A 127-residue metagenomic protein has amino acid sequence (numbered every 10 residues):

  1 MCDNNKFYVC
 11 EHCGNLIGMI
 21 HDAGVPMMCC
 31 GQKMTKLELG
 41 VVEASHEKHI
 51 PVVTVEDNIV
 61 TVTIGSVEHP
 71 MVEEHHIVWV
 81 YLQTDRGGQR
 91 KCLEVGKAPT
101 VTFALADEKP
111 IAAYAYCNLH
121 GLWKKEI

Functional and structural regions predicted by a protein language model:
F7, P26, Y114: Residues immediately within or flanking Cys/His clusters that coordinate Zn2+ in small zinc-binding modules
C10-C13, C29, C117: Short cysteine-rich clusters marking metal-coordination/redox-active sites
M19-A23, L37-G40, K125-I127: Short Cys/His-rich "knuckle" micro-motifs
A23-K33: Cysteine-rich micro-motifs
I64-V72: Short amphipathic, basic-aromatic surface patches that mediate peripheral association with negatively charged
P99-F103: Short strand-edge motifs at loop-to-beta-strand transitions and within beta-strands of extracellular beta-rich domains
K109-L119: Short, aromatic- and glycine-rich surface loops/edge beta-strands on solvent-exposed regions
N118-E126: Short acidic/polar inter-strand loop motif in beta-rich domains
